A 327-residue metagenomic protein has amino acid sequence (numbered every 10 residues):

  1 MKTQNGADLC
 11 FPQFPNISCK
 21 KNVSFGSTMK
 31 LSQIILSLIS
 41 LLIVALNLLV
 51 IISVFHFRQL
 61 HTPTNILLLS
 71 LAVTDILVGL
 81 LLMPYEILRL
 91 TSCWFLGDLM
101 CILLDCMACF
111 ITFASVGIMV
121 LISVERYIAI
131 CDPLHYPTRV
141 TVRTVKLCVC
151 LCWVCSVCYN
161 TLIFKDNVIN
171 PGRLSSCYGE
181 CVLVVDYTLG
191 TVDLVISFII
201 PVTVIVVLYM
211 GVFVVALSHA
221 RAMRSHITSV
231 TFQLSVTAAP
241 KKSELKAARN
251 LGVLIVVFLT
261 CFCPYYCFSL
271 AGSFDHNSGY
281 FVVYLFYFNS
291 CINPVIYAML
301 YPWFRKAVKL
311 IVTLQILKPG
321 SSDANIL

Functional and structural regions predicted by a protein language model:
M1-A45, L49: Extracellular N-terminal segment of 7TM GPCRs
C10-V23, C93-C109, D132, P137-V149 (+1 more regions): Loop architecture of class A 7-transmembrane GPCRs
K20-I34, H56-I66, L96-L99, C106 (+6 more regions): Juxtamembrane loop-transmembrane helix junctions in multi-pass integral membrane proteins, especially the extracellular
F25-S37, P63-V124, I128-V142: Extracellular TM2-ECL1-early TM3 structural module of rhodopsin-like
L36-I39, L77-C93, D105, T112-M119 (+4 more regions): Helix-to-loop junction signature of class
N65, L69-A72, T112, K146-C150 (+1 more regions): Internal alpha-helical transmembrane segments of multi-pass membrane proteins, especially GPCRs
V204-I205, R249, I255-L270, F281-L327: Seventh transmembrane helix
V214-Y265: Intracellular effector-coupling site of seven-transmembrane GPCRs, centered on the ICL3-to-TM6 transition
